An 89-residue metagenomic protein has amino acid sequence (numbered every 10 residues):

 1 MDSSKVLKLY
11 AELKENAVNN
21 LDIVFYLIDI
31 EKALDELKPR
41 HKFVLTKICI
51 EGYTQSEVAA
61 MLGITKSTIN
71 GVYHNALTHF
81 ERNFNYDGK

Functional and structural regions predicted by a protein language model:
M1-L27, E31-K32: N-terminal interaction/assembly modules
L34-H41: Short helix-coil-helix linker/hinge
P39, G52-Y53: Residue-level signal for the short linker/turn that defines the boundary of a DNA-recognition helix
V44-L45: A short pre-motif secondary-structure segment
I48-I50: Short amphipathic helical patch at the helix-1/turn junction of helix-turn-helix
E57-A59: Short alpha-helical "recognition helix" segments of helix-turn-helix
M61-N85: DNA-recognition helix of helix-turn-helix
D87-K89: Short, glycine/acidic-rich hinge or "gate" loops at secondary-structure transitions that mediate conformational
